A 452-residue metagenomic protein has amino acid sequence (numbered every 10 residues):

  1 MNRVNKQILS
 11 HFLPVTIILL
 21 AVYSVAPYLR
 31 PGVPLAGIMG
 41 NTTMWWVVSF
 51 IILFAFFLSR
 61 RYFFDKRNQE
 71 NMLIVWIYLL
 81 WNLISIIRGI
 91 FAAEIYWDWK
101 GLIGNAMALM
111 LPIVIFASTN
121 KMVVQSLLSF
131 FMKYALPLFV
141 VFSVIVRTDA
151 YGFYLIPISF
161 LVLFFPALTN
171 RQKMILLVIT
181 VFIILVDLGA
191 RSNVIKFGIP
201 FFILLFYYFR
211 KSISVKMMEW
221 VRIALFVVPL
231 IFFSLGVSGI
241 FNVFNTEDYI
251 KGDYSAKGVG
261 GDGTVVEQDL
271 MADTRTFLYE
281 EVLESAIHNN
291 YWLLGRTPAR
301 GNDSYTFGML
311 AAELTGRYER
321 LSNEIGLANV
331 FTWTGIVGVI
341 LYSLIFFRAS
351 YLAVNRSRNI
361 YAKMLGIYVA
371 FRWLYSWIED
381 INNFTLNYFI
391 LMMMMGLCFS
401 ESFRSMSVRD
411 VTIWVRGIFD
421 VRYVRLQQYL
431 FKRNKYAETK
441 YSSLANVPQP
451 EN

Functional and structural regions predicted by a protein language model:
M1-L83, V123, F165-Q172, V215-A224 (+1 more regions): Transmembrane signal-anchor hairpin modules in multi-pass inner-membrane enzymes, especially those that act on
N2-K6, V15-T16, L161-E247: Hydrophobic alpha-helical segments of polytopic membrane proteins
I8-H11, T332-W373, S407: Hydrophobic transmembrane alpha-helices and their immediate junctions
V22-F50, Y62-M72, N82-M107, F142-F153 (+2 more regions): Interfacial transmembrane-helix termini
V48-R67, I77-V141, I158-P166, K211: Transmembrane alpha-helical segments and their membrane-water interfaces
F160-F164, M364-W373, I381-Y423: Transmembrane alpha-helices of multi-pass inner-membrane enzymes
S234-E281, D303-G308, T412-W414: Flexible juxtamembrane loops connecting transmembrane helices in multi-pass membrane enzymes that build or modify
D269-T334: Long extracytoplasmic/lumenal interhelical loops at the membrane interface of multi-pass membrane proteins
